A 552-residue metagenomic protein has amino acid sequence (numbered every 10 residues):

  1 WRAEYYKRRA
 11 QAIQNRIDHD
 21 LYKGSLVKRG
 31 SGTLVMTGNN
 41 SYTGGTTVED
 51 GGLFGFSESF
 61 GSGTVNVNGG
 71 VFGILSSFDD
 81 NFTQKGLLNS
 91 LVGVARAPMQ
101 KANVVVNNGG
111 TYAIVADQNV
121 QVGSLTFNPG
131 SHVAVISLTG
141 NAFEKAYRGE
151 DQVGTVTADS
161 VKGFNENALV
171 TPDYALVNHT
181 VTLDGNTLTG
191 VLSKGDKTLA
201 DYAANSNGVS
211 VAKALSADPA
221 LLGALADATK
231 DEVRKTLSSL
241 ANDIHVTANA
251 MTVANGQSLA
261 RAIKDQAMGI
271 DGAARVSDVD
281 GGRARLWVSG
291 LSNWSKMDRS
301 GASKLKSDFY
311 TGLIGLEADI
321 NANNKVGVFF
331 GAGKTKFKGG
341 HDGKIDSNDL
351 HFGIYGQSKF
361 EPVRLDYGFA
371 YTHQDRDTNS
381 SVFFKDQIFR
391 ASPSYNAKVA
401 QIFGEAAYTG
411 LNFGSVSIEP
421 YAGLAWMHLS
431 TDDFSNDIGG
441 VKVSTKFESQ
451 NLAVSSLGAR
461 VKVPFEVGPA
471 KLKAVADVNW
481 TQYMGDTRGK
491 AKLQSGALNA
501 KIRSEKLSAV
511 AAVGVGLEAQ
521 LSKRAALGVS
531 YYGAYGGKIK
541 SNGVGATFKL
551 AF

Functional and structural regions predicted by a protein language model:
W1-H19, K23-S25, I74-V94, F384-D386 (+1 more regions): Acidic/polar low-complexity surface segments
W1-N15, Y22, L138-G312: Outer-membrane translocation/initiation segment of Type V secreted surface proteins
W1-V67, G190, G208: Extracellular repeat-rich scaffold modules on cell surfaces
E58-G154, A158-S160: Extracellular beta-strand/loop-rich repeat segments of large surface/secreted proteins
L222-F413, G528-Y532, G536-I539, G543 (+1 more regions): Outer membrane beta-barrel translocator domains of Type V secretion systems
L237, S300-S307, G340-G343, D375-N396 (+2 more regions): Solvent-exposed, glycine/polar-rich loop segments of beta-barrel outer-membrane systems
V326, G353, Q357, N412 (+2 more regions): Outer membrane beta-barrel transmembrane domains
A406, G410, I418, G423-L429: Solvent-exposed flexible segments
